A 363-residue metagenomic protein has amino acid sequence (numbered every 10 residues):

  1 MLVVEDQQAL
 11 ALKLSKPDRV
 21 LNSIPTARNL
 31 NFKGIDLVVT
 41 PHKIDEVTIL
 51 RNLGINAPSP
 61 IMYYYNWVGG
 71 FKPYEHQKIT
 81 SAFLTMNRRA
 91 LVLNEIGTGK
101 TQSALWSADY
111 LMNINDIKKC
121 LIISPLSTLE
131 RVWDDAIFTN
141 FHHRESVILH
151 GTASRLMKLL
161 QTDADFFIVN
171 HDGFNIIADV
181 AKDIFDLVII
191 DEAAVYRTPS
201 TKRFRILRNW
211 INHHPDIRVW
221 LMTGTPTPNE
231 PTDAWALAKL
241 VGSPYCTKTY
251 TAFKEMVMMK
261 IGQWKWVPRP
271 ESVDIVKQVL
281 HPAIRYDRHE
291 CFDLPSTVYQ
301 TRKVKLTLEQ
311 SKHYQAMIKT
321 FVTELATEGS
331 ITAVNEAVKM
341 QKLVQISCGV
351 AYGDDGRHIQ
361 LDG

Functional and structural regions predicted by a protein language model:
M1-A57, I114-D116, A234: Charged, low-complexity intrinsically disordered regions
P58-L93: Conserved pre-motif I regulatory segment
N87-S107: Walker A/P-loop
E95-G97, H214-P231: Conserved helicase ATPase motor motifs in RecA-like P-loop NTPase domains
S103, D116-I137, P228-D233: Conserved Walker A/P-loop ATP-binding site and its immediately adjacent core in helicase/helicase-like ATPase domains
T128-T152, S243-P244: Conserved helix-turn-beta segment of the N-terminal RecA-like "Helicase ATP-binding" lobe in SF1/SF2 helicases
A153-L187: Conserved helix/coil segment N-terminal to the catalytic DExD/H
I168-F174, A181-I184, T201-I217, L221-M222 (+1 more regions): Inter-lobe coupling linker of SF2 helicases/translocases
